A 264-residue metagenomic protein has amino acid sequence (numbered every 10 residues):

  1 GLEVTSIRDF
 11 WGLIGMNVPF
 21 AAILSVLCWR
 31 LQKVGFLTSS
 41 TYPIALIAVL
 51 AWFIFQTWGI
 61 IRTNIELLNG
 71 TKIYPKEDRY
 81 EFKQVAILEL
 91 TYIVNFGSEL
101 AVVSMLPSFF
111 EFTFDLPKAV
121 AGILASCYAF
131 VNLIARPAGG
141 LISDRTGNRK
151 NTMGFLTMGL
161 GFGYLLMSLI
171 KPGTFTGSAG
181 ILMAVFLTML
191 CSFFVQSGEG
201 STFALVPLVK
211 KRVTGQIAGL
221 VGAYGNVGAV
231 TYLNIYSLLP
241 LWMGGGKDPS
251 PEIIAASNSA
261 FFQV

Functional and structural regions predicted by a protein language model:
G1-L27, T41, L50-L88: Juxtamembrane intracellular "pre-TM" segments in multi-pass secondary transporters
G15-I44, K83-A129: Extracytoplasmic gate region of multi-pass secondary transporters
W29-L46, S237-V264: A membrane-interface helix-boundary motif in multi-pass transporters
A129-P137, V230: Residue-level signature of mid-helix packing/kink "hotspots" within the transmembrane helices of 12-pass Major
D144-M158: Cytoplasmic membrane-interface "Motif A"-like loop-to-helix N-cap segments of 12-TM Major Facilitator Superfamily
M158-G177: C-terminal ends and interior cores of transmembrane alpha-helices in multi-pass membrane transporters/permeases
S197-K210: Intracellular juxtamembrane helix-capping segments at the cytosolic ends of symmetry-related transmembrane helices
K211-G245: A late C-terminal transmembrane helix in Major Facilitator Superfamily
